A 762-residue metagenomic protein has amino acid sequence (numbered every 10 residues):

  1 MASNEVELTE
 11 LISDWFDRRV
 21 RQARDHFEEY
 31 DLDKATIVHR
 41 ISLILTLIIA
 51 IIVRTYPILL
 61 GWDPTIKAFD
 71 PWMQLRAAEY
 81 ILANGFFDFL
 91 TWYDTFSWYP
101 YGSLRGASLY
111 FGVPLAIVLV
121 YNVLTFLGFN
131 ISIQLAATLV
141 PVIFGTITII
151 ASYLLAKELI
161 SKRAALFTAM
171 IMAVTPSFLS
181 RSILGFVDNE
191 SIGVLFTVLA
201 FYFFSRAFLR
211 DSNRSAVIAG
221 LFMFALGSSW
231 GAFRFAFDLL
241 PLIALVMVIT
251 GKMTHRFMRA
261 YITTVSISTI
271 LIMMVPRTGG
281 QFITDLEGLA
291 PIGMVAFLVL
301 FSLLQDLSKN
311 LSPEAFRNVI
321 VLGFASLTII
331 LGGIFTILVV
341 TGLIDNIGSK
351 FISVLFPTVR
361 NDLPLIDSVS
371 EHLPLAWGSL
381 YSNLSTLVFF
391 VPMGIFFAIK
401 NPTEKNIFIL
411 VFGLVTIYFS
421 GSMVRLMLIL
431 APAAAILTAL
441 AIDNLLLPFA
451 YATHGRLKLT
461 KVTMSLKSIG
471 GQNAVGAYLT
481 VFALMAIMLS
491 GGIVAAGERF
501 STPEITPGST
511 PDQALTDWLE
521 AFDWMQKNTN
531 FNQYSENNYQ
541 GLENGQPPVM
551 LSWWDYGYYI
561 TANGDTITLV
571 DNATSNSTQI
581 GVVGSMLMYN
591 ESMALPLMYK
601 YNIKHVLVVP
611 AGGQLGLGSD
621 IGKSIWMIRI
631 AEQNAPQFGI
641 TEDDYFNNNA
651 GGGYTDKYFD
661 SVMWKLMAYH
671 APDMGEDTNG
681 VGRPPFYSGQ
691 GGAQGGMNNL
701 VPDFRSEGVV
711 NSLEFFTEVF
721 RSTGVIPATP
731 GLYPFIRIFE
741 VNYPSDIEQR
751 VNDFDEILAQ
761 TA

Functional and structural regions predicted by a protein language model:
A2-A35, L47, I66, F144-I150 (+1 more regions): Extracytoplasmic
Y30-P71, R76-A77, A83-F89, Y93 (+5 more regions): Transmembrane signal-anchor helices characteristic of membrane glycosylation enzymes that use polyprenol
T46-V53, W92-S97, F126, L139-E158 (+3 more regions): Membrane-embedded helix bundles of polyisoprenyl
T95-F129, L226: Short hydrophobic/aromatic helix or loop-helix immediately within or flanking a transmembrane segment in polytopic
G185-N189, G280-E287, S420-A431: Membrane-interface catalytic loops of GT-C/OST-like multi-pass glycosylation enzymes that act
A236-V321, N444-L447, Y451: Perimembrane helix-loop-helix junctions
E287-Q305, V321-N406: Alpha-helical transmembrane segments at the extracellular/periplasmic loop-to-helix junctions of multi-pass membrane
V388, I407-L410, L414-H454, K458-K461: Hydrophobic/aromatic-rich transmembrane helices and adjacent perimembrane loops
